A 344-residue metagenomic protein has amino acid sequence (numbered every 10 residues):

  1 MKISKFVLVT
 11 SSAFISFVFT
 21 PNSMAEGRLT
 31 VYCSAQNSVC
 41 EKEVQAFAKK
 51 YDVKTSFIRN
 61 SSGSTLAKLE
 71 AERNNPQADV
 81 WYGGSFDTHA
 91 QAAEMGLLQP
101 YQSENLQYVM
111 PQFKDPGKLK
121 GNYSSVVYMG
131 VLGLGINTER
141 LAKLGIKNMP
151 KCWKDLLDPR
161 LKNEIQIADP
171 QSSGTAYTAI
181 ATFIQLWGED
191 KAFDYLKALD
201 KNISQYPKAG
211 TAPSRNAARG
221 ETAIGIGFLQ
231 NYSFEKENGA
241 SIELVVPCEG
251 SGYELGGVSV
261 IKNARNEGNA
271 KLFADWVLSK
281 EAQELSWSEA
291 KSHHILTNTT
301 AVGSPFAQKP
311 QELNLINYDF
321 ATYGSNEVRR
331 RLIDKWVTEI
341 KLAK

Functional and structural regions predicted by a protein language model:
F19-A25: Sec/Tat signal peptide C-region and signal peptidase I cleavage site
A25-Q91: Early extracytoplasmic/lumenal segment of secretory-pathway proteins
S34, S38-E41, Q77-E221: Extracytoplasmic ligand-binding site segments that recognize negatively charged/polar headgroups
D87-Q91, A218, A223-S241: A ligand-binding cleft/hinge motif common to bilobed small-molecule-binding domains
G130, Y195-D200, Y206-P207, N238-K262: Periplasmic-binding protein-like
G135-R140, E254-N266, L285-S286: A bilobed periplasmic-binding-protein/Venus flytrap-type ligand-binding module shared by bacterial periplasmic
I261-F320: Mature extracytoplasmic/periplasmic domains
G303-K344: Extracellular/periplasmic bilobal clamshell ligand-binding domains
